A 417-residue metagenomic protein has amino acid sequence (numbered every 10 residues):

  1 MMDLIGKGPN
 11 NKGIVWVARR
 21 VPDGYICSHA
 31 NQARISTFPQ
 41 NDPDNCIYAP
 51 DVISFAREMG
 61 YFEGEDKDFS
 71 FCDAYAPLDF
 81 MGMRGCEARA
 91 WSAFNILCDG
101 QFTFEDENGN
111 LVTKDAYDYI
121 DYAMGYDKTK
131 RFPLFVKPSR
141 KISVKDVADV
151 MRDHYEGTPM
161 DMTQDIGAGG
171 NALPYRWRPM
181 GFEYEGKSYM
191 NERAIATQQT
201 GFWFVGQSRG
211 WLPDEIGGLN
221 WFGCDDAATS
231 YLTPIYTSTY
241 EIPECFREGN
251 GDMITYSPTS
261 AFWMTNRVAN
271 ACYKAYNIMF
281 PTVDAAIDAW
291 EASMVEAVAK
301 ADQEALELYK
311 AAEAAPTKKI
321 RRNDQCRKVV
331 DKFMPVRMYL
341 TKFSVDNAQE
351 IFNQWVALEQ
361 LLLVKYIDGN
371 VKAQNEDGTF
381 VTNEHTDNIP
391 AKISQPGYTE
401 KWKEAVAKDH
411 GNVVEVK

Functional and structural regions predicted by a protein language model:
M2-K417: C-terminus-biased signal that marks the final domain/tail of proteins
